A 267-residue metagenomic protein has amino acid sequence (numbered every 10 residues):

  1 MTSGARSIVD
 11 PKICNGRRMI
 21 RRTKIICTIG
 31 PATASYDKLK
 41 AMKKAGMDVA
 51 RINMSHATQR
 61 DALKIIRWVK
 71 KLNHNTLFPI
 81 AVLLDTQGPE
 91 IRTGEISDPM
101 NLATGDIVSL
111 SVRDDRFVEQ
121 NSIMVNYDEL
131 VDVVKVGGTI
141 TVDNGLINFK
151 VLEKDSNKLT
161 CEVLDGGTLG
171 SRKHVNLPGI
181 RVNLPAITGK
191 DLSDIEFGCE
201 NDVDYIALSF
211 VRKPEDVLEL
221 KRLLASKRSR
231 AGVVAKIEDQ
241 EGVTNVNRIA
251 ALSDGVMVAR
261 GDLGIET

Functional and structural regions predicted by a protein language model:
G4-T267: Non-catalytic helical/linker scaffolds that mediate oligomerization, partner binding, and domain coupling around large
